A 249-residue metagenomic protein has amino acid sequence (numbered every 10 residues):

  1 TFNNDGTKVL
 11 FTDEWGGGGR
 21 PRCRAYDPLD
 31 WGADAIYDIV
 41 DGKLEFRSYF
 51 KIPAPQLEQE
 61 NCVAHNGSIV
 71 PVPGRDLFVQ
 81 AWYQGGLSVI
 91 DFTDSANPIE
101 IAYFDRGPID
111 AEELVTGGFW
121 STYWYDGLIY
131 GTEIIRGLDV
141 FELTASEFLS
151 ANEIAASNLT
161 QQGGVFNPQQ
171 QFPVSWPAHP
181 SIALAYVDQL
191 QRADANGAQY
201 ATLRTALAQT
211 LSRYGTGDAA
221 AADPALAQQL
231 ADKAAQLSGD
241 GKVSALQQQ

Functional and structural regions predicted by a protein language model:
T1-L190: Feature marking well-ordered beta-strand scaffolds used for ligand recognition
N152-Q249: Soluble extracellular-acting proteins and domains
